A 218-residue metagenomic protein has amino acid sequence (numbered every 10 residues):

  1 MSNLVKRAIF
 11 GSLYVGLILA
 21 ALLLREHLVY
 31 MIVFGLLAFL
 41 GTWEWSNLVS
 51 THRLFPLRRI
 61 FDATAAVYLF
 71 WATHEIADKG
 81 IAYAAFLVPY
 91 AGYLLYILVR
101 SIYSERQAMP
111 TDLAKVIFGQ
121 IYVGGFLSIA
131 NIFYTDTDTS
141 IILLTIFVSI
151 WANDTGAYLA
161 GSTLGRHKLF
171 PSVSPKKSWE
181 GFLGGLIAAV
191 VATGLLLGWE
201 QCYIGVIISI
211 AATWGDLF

Functional and structural regions predicted by a protein language model:
M1-S178, F182-V206: Membrane-embedded alpha-helical bundles of polytopic integral membrane proteins
A212-F218: Functionally important transmembrane alpha-helices
